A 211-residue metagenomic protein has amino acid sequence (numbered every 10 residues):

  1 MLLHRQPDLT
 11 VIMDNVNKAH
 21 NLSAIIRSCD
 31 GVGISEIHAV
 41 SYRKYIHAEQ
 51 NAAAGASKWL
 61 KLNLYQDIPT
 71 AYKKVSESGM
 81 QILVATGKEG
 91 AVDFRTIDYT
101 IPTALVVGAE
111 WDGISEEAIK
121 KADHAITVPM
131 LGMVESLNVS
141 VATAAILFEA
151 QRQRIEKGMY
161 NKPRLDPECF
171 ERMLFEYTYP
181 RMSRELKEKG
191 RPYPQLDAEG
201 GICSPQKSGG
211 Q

Functional and structural regions predicted by a protein language model:
M1-Q211: Post-transcriptional modification and biogenesis factors for structured RNAs of the translation apparatus
